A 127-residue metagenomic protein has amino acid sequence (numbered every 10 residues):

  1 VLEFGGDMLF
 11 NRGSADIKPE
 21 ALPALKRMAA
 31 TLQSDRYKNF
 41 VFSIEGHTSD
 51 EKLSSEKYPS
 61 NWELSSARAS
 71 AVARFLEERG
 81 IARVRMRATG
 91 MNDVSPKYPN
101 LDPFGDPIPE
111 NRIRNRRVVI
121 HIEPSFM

Functional and structural regions predicted by a protein language model:
V1-D35, F40-S43: Domain-scale macromolecular recognition modules
N11-R27, T48-S125: Periplasmic OmpA-like peptidoglycan-binding domain that tethers envelope proteins to the cell wall
